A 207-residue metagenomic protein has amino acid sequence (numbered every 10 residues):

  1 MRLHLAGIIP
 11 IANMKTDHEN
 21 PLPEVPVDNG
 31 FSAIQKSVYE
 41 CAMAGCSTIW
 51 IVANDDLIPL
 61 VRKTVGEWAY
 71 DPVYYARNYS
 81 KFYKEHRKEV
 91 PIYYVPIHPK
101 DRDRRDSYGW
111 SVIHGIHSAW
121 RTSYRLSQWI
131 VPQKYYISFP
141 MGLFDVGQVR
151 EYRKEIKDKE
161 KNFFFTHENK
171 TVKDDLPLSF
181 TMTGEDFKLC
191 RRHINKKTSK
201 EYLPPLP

Functional and structural regions predicted by a protein language model:
M1-K84: N-terminal glycine-rich phosphate-binding loop and ensuing alpha1 helix
V27-F31, T48-I49, D71-Y75, I116-W120 (+3 more regions): Short, surface-exposed linear patches
Y79-T198: Conserved beta-loop-beta/alpha segment of the NTase-like Rossmann-fold superfamily that binds/positions NTPs
S199-P207: Catalytic core and acceptor-binding pocket of nucleotide-sugar-dependent glycosyltransferases
